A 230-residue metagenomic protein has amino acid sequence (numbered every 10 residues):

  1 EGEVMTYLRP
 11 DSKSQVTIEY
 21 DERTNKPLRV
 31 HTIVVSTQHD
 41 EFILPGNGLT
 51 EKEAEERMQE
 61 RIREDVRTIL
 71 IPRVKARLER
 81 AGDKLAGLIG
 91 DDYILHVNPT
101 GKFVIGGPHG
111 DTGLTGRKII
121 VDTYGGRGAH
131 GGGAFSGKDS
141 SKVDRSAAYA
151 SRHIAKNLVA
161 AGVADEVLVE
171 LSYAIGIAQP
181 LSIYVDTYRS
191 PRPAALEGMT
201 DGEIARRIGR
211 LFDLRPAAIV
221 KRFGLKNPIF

Functional and structural regions predicted by a protein language model:
E1-I105: Glycine-rich, mobile lid/loop segments that gate access to catalytic sites or pores
S14-D40, H109-G128, L171, I183-S190: Short beta-strand elements
L28-V30, G46-G48, G107-G110, G132-F135 (+1 more regions): Short acidic, glycine/serine/threonine-rich loops at helix termini
R57, R61-D65, I69, G116 (+4 more regions): Conserved active-site and cofactor/substrate-binding residues in soluble primary-metabolism enzymes
L70-A81, K138-D144, S151, N157-V167 (+1 more regions): Flexible helix-coil linker/hinge segments at domain or subdomain boundaries
I94-I120, I229: Conserved ATP-utilizing enzyme core subdomain
R117-I119, Y124-E170, A178-D186: C-terminal catalytic subdomain
E166, Y173-F230: Internal helix-turn-beta structural module
